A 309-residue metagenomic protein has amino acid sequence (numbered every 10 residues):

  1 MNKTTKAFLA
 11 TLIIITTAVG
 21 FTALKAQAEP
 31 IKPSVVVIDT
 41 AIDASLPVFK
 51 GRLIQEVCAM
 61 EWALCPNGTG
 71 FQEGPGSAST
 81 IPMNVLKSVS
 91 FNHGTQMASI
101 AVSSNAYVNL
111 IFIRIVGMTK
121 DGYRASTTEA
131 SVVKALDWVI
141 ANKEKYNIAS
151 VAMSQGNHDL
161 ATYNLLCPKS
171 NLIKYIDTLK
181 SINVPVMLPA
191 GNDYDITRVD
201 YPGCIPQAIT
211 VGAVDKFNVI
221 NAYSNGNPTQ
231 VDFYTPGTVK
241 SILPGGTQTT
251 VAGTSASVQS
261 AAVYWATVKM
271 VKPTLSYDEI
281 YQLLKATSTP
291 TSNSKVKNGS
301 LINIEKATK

Functional and structural regions predicted by a protein language model:
M1-L9: Bacterial N-terminal signal peptides that target proteins for export
A10-V19: Bacterial N-terminal signal peptides
V19-P30: Sec-dependent signal peptide cleavage junction
A28-N109, G117-T119, K134, A141-N147 (+2 more regions): Active-site core segment of subtilase-fold serine proteases
P33, D39, D200-M270, T274: Extracellular S/T/G-rich loop segment that most often corresponds to the catalytic His/Ser-adjacent loop
S34-I38, N109-R114, N147-S154, P185-P189 (+2 more regions): Structural recognition of the beta-strand scaffold that forms the well-ordered cores of secreted hydrolase catalytic
V116-I205, F217, G246-Q259, N293-V296: Substrate-binding/access-modulating region of protease and related hydrolase catalytic domains
Y146-Q155, S170, I182, Q207 (+2 more regions): C-terminal subdomain of the subtilisin-like protease fold in secreted/lumenal serine endopeptidases
